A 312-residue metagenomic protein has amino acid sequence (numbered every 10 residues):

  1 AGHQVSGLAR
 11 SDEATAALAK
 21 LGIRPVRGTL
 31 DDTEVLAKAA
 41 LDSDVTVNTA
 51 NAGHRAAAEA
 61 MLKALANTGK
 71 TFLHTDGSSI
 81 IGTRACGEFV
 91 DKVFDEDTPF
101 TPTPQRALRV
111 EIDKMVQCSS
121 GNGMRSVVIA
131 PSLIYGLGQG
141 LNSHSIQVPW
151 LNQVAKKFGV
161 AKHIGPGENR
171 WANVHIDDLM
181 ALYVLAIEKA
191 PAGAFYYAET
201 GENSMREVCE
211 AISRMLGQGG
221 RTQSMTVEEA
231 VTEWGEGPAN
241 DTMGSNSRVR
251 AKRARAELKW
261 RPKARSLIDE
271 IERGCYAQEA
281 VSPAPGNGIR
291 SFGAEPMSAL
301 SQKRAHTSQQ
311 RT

Functional and structural regions predicted by a protein language model:
Q4-S6, E59-K114, V127: Conserved Rossmann-fold NAD(P)-dependent oxidoreductase catalytic core, especially the SDR/UDP-sugar
G7-T68: NAD(P)H-binding glycine-rich loop region in Rossmannoid oxidoreductase-like domains and their noncatalytic homologs
K114-Q139: Conserved beta-loop-beta element that borders a ligand/cofactor-binding pocket
G136-P149, L185-Y196: Glycine/proline-rich active-site loop of Rossmann-fold NAD(P)-dependent oxidoreductases
W150-V174, L182: A conserved pocket-lining segment of Rossmann-fold NAD(P)-dependent short-chain dehydrogenase/reductase
I176, R206, T232-R261: Conserved C-terminal active-site "lid" loop/helix of NAD(P)H-dependent oxidoreductases that clamps the redox cofactor
L182-P238, E279-A280, A284-G288: Mid/C-terminal beta-alpha module of Rossmann-like enzyme folds, strongest in SDR-family dehydrogenases/epimerases
R265-L300, R311: Amphipathic terminal alpha-helices
